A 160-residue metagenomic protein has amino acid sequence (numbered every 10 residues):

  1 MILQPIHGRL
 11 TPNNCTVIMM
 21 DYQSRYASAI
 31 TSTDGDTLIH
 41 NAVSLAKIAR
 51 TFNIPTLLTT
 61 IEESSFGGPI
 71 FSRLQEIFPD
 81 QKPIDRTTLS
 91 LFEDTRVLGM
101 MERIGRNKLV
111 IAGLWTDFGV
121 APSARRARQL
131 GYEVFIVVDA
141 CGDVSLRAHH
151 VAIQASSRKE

Functional and structural regions predicted by a protein language model:
I2-T16, F52, S64-E160: Active-site-adjacent betaalpha module
N13-N14, T31-L57: A short alpha/beta connector and helix-capping loop motif
I18, S44-A46, Q75: Domain-wide signal for the mature, well-folded portions of proteins, strongly enriched in nucleus-encoded organellar
M19-M20, P55-T60: Short beta-strand segments at enzyme active-site cores
Y22, I61, D139: Active-site loop/turn elements of alpha/beta-hydrolase fold enzymes, especially the short glycine-/histidine-rich
S24-A29: Short acidic, Gly/Ser-rich segments with clustered Asp/Glu that frequently serve as metal-coordination loops in enzyme
